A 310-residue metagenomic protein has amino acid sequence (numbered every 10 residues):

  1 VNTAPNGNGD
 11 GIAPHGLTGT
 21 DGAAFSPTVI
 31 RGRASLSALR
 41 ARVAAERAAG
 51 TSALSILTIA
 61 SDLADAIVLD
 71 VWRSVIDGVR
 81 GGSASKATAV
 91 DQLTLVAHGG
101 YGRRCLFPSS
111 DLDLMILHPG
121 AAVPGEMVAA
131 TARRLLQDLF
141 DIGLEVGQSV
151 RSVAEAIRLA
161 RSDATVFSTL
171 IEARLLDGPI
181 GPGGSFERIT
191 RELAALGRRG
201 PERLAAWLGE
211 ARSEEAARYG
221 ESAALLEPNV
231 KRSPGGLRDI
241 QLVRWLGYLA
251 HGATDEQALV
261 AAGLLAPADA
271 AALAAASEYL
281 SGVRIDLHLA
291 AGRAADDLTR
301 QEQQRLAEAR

Functional and structural regions predicted by a protein language model:
V1-R310: A nucleotide- and high-energy phosphate-metabolite-utilizing enzyme signature
